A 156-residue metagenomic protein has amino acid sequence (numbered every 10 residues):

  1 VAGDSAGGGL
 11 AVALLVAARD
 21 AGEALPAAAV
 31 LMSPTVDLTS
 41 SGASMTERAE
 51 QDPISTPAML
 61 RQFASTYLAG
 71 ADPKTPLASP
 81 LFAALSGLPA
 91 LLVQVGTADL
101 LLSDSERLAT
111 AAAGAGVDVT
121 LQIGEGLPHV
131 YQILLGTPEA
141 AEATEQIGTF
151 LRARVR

Functional and structural regions predicted by a protein language model:
V1-R156: Alpha/beta-hydrolase superfamily serine-hydrolase fold, recognizing
